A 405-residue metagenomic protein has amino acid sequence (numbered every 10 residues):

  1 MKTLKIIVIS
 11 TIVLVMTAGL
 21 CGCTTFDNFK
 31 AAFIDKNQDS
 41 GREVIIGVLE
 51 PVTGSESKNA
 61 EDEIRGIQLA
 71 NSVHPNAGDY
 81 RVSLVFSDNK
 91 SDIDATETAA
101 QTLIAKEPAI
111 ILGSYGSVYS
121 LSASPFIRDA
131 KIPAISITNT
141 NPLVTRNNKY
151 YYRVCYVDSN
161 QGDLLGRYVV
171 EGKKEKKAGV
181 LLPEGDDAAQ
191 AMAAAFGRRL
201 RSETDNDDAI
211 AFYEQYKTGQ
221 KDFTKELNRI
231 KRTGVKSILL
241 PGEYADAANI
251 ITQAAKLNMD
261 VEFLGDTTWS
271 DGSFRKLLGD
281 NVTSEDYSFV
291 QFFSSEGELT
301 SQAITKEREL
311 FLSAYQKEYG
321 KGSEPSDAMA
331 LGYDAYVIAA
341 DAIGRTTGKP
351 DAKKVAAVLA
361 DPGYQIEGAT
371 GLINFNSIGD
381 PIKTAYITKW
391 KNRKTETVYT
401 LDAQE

Functional and structural regions predicted by a protein language model:
T25-I34, E43, K58-R65, V73-V144 (+2 more regions): Beta-alpha junction/loop-to-helix N-cap segments that form part of ligand/metal-binding clefts
A32-G66, H74, S87-I93, G116 (+3 more regions): Extracytoplasmic "Venus flytrap"
V48, L103-G116, I135-I137, G179-P183 (+4 more regions): Periplasmic-binding protein-like
D88, L143-Y168, Y213-Q215, N281-F293: Short beta-strand elements at the ligand-binding edges of bilobed clamshell
I127, A193-F293: Extracellular/periplasmic bilobed ligand-binding domains
Y151-T218, K236-S237, A339: An alpha-beta-alpha
A255-L331, W390, K394-A403: Extracellular/periplasmic periplasmic-binding protein-like sensory domains
Y315-A330, A340-K394: Segments of small-molecule ligand-sensing domains
